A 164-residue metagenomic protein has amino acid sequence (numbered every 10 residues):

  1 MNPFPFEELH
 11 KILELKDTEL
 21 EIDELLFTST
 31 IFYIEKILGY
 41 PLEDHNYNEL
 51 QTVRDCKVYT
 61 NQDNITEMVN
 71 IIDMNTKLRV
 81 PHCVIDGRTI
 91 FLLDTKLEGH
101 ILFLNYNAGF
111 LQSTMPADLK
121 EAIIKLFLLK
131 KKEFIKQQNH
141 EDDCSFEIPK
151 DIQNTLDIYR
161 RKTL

Functional and structural regions predicted by a protein language model:
M1-L164: Divalent metal-cofactor coordination and adjacent catalytic microenvironments
